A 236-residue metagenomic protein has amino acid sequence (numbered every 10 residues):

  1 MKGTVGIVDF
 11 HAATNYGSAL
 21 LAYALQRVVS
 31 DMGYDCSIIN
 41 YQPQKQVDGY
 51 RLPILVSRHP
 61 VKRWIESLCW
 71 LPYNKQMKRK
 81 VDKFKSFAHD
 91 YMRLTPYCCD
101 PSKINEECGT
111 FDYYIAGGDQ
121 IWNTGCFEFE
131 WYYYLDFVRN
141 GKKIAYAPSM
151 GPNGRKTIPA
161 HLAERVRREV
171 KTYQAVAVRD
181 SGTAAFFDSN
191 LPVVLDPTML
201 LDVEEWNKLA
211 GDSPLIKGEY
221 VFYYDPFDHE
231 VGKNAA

Functional and structural regions predicted by a protein language model:
M1-K2: Basic/polar N-terminal segments that are highly enriched at the extreme N-terminus, encompassing both cleavable
V5-Y16, L20-R168: Aromatic- and Gly/Pro-rich donor/ligand-binding loops that form nucleotide- or phosphate-bearing donor binding pockets
T95-Y113, W122, E128, A147-Y220 (+2 more regions): A nucleotide-sugar donor-handling region in carbohydrate enzymes
V231-A236: Short hydrophobic signal-anchor/transmembrane segments that target glycosyltransferases and glycosylation machinery
